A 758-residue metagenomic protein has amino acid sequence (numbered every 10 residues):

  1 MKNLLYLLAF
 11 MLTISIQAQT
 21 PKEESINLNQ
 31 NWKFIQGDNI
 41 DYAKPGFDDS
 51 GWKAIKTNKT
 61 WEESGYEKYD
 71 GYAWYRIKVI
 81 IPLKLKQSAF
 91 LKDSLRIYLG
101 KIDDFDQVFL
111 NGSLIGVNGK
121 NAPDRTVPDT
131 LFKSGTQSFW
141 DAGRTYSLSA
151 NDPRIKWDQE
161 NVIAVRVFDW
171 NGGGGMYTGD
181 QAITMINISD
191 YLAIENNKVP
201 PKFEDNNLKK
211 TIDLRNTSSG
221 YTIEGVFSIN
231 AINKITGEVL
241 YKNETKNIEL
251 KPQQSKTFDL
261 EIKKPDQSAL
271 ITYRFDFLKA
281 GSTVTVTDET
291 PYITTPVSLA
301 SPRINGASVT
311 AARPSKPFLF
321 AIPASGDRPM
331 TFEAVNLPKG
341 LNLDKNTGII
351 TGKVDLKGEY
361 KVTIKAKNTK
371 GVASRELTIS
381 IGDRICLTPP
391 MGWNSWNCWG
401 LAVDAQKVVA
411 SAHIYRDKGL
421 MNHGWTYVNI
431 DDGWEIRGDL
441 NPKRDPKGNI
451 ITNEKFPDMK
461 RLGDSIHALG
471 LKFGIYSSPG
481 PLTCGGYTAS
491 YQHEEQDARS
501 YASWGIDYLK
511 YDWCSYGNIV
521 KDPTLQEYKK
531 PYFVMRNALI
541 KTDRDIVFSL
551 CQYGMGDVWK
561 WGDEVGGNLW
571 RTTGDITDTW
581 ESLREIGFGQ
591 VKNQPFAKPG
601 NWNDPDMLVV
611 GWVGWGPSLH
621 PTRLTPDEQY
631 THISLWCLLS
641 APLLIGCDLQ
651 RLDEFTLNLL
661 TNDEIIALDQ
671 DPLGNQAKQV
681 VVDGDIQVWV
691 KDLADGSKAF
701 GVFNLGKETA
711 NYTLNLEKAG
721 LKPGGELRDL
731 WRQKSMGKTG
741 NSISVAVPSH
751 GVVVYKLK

Functional and structural regions predicted by a protein language model:
E24, L28-N31, Q36-N39, W52 (+2 more regions): An acidic-aromatic loop/edge-strand motif
W52, V79, K84-I115, I163-V167: Aromatic-lined ligand-binding clefts that engage carbohydrates, nucleic acids, or primary amines
Y75, I223, Y630, W636-L639 (+3 more regions): Carbohydrate-binding surface patches
R125, P389, N397, S411-T524: Aromatic-lined carbohydrate-binding/catalytic grooves of carbohydrate-active enzymes
T257-E261, G340-L356: Strand-loop-strand motifs at the edges of beta-sheets in extracellular beta-sandwich domains
R303-D327: Solvent-exposed, low-complexity, repeat-rich "mucin-like" stalks and linkers
H493-Q496, R544-D648: Glycan-recognition surfaces
K738-K758: C-terminal beta-strand-rich structural cap/linker in extracellular carbohydrate-active enzymes
